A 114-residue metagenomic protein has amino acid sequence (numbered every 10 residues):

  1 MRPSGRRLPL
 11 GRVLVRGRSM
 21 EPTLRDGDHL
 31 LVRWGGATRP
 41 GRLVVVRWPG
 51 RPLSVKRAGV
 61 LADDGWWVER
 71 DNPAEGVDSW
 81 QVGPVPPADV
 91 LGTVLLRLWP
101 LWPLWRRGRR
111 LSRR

Functional and structural regions predicted by a protein language model:
M1-R114: Extended hydrophobic leader/signal-anchor segments used for secretion and membrane insertion
